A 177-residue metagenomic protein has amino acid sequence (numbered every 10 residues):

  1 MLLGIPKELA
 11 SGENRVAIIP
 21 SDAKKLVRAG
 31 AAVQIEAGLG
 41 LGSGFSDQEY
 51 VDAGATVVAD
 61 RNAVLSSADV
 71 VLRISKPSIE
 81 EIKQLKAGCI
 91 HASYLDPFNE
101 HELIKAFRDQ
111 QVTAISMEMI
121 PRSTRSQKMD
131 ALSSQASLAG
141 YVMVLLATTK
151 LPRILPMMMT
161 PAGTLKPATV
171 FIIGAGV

Functional and structural regions predicted by a protein language model:
L2, E8, E80-T169: Glycine/serine-rich phosphate-binding loop and adjoining beta1-alpha1 elements at the start of nucleotide-handling
L2-A106: An N-terminal-biased, well-structured beta-alpha scaffold segment characteristic of Rossmann-like dinucleotide-binding
G174-G176: Glycine-rich Rossmann-fold phosphate-binding loop(s) that bind the pyrophosphate of adenine dinucleotide cofactors
